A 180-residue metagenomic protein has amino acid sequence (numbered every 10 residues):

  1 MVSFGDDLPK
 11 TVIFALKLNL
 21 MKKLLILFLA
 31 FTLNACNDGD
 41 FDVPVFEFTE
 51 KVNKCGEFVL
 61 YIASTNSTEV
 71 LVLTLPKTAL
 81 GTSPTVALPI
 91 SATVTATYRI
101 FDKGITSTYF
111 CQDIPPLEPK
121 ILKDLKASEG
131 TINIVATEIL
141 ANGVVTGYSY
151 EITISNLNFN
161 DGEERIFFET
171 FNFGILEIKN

Functional and structural regions predicted by a protein language model:
M1-C36: Sec-dependent bacterial lipoprotein signal peptides
L16-L18, K51, G143: A general structural signal for short secondary-structure junctions and capping/turn motifs
F28, V45-E47, I100-I105: Secretory-pathway extracellular proteins and peptide precursors enriched for disulfide-bonded cysteines
A30-F58, N180: Bacterial Sec-dependent N-terminal signal peptides
F46-T49, C55, L125-A127, V145 (+1 more regions): A broad structural signal for short, well-ordered beta-strand segments within beta-sheet-rich domains
F58-G147: Surface-exposed helix/loop patches within compact recognition domains
Y150-N180: Edge beta-strand at a domain terminus
